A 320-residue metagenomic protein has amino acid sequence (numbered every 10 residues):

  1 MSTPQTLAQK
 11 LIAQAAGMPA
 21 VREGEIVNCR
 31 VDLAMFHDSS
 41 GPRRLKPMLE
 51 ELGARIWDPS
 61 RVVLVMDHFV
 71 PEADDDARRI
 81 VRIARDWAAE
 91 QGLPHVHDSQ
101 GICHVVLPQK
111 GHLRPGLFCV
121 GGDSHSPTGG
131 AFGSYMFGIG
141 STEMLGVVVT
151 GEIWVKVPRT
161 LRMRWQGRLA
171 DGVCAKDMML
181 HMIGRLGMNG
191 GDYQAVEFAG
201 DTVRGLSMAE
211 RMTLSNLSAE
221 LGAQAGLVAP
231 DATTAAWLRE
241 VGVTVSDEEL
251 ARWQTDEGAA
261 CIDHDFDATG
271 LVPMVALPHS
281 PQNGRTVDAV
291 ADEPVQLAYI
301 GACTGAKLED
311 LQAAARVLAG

Functional and structural regions predicted by a protein language model:
M1-G320: Fe-S-dependent hydro-lyases/dehydratases of central metabolism
